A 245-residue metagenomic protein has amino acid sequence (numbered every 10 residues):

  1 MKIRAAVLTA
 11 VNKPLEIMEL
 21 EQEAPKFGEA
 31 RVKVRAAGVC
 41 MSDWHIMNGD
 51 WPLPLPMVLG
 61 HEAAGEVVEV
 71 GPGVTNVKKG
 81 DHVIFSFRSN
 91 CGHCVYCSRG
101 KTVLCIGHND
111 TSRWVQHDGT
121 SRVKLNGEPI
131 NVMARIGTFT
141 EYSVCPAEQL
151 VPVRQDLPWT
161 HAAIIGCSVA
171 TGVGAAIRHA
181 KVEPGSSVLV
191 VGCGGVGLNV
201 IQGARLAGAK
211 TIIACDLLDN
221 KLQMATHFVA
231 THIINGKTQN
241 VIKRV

Functional and structural regions predicted by a protein language model:
K2-R4: Extreme N-terminal starter segment of soluble prokaryotic enzymes
V7-P14: Extracellular beta-rich ligand/substrate-recognition surface
E23-A37, M47-S98, V103, P152-D156: Glycine-rich beta-strand-centered segment in the early N-terminal region that forms part of a ligand/cofactor-binding
H93-V191: NAD(P)H dinucleotide-binding glycine-rich loop of Rossmann-like/cofactor-binding domains, especially the beta1-alpha1
V190-C193, Q202-V245: Adenosine-nucleotide cofactor-binding segment
G197-L198: N-terminal Rossmann-fold NAD(P) dinucleotide-binding loop
